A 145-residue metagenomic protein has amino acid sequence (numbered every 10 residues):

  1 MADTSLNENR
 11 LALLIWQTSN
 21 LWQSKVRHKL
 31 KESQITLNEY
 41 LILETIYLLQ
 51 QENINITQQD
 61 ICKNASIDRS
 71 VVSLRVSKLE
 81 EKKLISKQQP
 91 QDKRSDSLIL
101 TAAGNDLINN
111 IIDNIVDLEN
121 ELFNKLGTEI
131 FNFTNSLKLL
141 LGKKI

Functional and structural regions predicted by a protein language model:
M1-S33, K82-L84: N-terminal leader segment of winged-helix/HTH proteins
I15, Q91-I111: Basic, amphipathic "hinge/linker" alpha-helix immediately C-terminal to the N-terminal HTH DNA-binding motif
S24-D68: N-terminal helix-turn-helix DNA-binding core of bacterial DNA-binding proteins
S33, R69, V76, K87-Q88 (+2 more regions): Anionic, Ser/Thr-rich low-complexity intrinsically disordered regions
N53-L100: Canonical helix-turn-helix DNA-binding module
D106-I145: Terminal interaction helix/tail motif
